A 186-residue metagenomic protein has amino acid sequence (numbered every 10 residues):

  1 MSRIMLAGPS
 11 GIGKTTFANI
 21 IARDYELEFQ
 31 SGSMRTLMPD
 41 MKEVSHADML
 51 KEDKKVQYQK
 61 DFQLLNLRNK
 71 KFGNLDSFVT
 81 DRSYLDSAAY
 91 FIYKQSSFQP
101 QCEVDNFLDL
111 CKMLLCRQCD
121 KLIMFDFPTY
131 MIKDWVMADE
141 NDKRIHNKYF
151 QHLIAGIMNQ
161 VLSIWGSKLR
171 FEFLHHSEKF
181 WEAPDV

Functional and structural regions predicted by a protein language model:
M1-R3: Pre-Walker A (Motif I) flank of P-loop NTPase domains
L6: Hydrophobic anchor at the beta1->P-loop junction of P-loop NTPases
P9: P-loop (Walker A) phosphate-binding loop of NTP-binding proteins
K14: Conserved lysine of the Walker
N19, R23-L67: Conserved substrate/cofactor phosphate-moiety recognition/catalytic segment in nucleotide-dependent phosphotransferases
Q57-C116: Glycine-rich phosphate-binding loop used to anchor ATP phosphates in small-molecule kinases, encompassing both
K94-L162, E172: A glycine- and Lys/Arg-enriched "phosphate-lid" helix/loop adjacent to the NTP-binding pocket of small-molecule kinases
Q160-V186: Charged phosphate-binding loop/patch that engages nucleotide di/tri-phosphates or the phosphate backbone of nucleic
